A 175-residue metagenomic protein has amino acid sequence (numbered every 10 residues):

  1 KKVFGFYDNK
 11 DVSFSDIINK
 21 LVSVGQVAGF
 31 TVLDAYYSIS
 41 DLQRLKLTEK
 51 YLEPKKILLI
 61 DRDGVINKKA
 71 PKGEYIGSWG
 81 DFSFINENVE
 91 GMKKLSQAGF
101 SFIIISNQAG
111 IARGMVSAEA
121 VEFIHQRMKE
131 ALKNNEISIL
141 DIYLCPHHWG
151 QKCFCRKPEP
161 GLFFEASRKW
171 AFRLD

Functional and structural regions predicted by a protein language model:
K1-K50: Catalytic-core segments of class I nucleotidyltransferases/pyrophosphorylases that form NMP-activated intermediates
Y7-K10, W79-G80, G114-E119, C153-K157: Short, solvent-exposed loop/turn segments at secondary-structure boundaries
V22-S23, K93-Q97, K133: Anion (oxyanion) recognition and catalysis
Y37-R62, A70, R168: Non-catalytic pre-domain segments flanking phosphatase-related domains
K56-S101: Active-site neighborhood of HAD-like aspartate-dependent phosphohydrolases
N88, M92-H125, S138-Q151: Substrate-recognition element of Asp-dependent hydrolases with the DxDx(T/V) motif
M128-K133, S167: Conserved hydrophobic residues forming the short capping helix/wall of the S-adenosyl-L-methionine
R156-D175: Conserved Lys-Pro-Asp/Glu-containing loop-to-beta segment of HAD-superfamily phosphomonoesterases, centered on
